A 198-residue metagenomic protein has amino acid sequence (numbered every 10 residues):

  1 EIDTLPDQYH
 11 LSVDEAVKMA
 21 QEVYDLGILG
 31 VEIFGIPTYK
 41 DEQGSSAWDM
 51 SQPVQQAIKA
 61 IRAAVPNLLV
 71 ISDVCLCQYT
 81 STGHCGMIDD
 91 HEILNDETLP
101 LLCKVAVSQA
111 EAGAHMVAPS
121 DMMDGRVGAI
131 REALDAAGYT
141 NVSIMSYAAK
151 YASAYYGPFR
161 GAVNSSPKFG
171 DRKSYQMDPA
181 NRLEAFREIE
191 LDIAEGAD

Functional and structural regions predicted by a protein language model:
E1-D198: Alpha/beta enzyme core
